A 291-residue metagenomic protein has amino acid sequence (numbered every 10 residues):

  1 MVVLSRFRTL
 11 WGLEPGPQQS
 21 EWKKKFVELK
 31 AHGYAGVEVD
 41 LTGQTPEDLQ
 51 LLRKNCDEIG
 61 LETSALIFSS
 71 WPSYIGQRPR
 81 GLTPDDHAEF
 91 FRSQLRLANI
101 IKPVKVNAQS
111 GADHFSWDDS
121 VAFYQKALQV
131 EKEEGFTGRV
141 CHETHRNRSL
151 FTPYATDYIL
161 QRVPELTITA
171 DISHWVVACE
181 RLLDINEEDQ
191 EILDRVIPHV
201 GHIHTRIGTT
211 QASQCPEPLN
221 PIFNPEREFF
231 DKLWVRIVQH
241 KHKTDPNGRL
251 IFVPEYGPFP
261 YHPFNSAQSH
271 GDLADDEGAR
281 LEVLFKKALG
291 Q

Functional and structural regions predicted by a protein language model:
M1-G12, V37-V39, L61-F68, V106-A108 (+4 more regions): Hydrophobic faces of well-ordered beta-strands that scaffold small-molecule active sites in alpha/beta enzyme cores
M1-S93, D275-Q291: N-terminal pre-domain/capping segments
V2, K24-A31, P46-I67, F90-K102 (+4 more regions): Acidic (Asp/Glu)-rich catalytic clusters
V2, V27, R162-L166, V176-Q291: Histidine-acidic metal/acid-base catalytic patches
Q19-K23, P46, G81-R92, W117-Q125 (+4 more regions): Non-membrane alpha-helical structural segments and their capping/turn regions in soluble enzymes
L41-T45, S69-P72, S110-H114, R146-R148 (+4 more regions): Active-site-proximal loop/turn and secondary-structure-junction residues that shape catalytic pockets, frequently
S70-E89, A112-D119, Q214-P225, Y261-S269: Surface-exposed, active-site-proximal loop segments in enzymatic domains
Q77-T167: Active-site acidic/histidine proton-transfer and metal-coordination neighborhood in alpha/beta enzyme cores
